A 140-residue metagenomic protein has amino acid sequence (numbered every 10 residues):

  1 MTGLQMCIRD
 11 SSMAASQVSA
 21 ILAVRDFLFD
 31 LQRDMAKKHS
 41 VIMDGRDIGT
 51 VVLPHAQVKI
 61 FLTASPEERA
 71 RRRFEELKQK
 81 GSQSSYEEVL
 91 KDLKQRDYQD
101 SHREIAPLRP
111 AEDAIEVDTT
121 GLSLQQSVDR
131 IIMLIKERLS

Functional and structural regions predicted by a protein language model:
M1-I8: Short, small-residue-biased leader/transition segments that mark boundaries at the very start of proteins
G3, A14-Q17, F27, D44 (+3 more regions): Residue-level recognition of specific faces of alpha-helices
R9-A14, G49-V52: RNA pseudouridine synthases
S11, R69-R73, P110: N-terminal alpha-helical segment
A14, M43, T63, D118-T119: Thr-Gly-centered strand-to-loop micro-motif
S19-S82: ATP-dependent NMP and nucleoside kinases share a basic, alpha-helical "lid"
Q32-K38, T50-V51, H55, K80-R130: Small-molecule kinase domains that catalyze NTP-dependent phosphoryl transfer to phosphate-bearing small molecules
R130-R138: C-terminal alpha-helix
